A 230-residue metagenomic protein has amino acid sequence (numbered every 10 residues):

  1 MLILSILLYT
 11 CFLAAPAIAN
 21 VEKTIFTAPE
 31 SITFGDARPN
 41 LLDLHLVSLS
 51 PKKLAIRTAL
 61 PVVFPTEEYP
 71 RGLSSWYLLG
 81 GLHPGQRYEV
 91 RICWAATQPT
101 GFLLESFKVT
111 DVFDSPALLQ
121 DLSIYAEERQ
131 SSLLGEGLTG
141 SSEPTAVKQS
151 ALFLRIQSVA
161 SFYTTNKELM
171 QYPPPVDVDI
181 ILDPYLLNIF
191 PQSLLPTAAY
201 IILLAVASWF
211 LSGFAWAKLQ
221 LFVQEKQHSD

Functional and structural regions predicted by a protein language model:
M1, I181-D230: C-terminal single-pass membrane-anchor helix
M1-V21: Fungal secretory targeting signals
P16-L187: Non-cytosolic ectodomains/luminal loops of secretory-pathway membrane proteins
